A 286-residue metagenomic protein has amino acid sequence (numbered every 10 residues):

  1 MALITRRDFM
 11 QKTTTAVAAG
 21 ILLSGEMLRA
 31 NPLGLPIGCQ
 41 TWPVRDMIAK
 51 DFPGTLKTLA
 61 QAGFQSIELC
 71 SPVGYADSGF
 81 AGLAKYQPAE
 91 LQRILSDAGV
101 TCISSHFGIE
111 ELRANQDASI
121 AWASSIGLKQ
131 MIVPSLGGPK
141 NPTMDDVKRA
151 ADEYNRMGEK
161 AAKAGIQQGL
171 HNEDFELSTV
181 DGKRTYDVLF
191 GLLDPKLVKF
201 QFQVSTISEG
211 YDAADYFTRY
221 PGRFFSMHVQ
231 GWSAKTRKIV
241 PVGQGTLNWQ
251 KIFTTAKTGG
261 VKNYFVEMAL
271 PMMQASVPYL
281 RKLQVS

Functional and structural regions predicted by a protein language model:
A2-G38, R45-Q65, S124, V180-K199 (+1 more regions): Histidine-acidic metal/acid-base catalytic patches
T13-T15, A19-G20, V73, I94-K199 (+1 more regions): Active-site acidic/histidine proton-transfer and metal-coordination neighborhood in alpha/beta enzyme cores
G38-K50, S104-R113: Active-site mouth loops of central-metabolism enzymes
C39, L69, S105, V133 (+4 more regions): Conserved beta-strand positions
W42, P72, E110, L136 (+2 more regions): Flexible loop residues that form catalytic and substrate-binding hotspots at small-molecule/glycan-binding clefts
A49-F52, A81-A84, P88, K140-V147 (+3 more regions): Flexible, glycine- and charge-enriched loops at secondary-structure boundaries
E68-E90: Glycine-rich, proline-tolerant flexible connector loops at the mouths of alpha/beta enzymes
G74-G79, P139-M144, A234-I239: A short acidic, helix-capping loop that chelates divalent metal ions and anchors anionic groups
